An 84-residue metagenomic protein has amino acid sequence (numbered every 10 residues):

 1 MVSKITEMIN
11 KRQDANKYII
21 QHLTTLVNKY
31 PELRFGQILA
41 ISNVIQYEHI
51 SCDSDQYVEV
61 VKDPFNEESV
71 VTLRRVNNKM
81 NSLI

Functional and structural regions predicted by a protein language model:
M1-Q13, Y57, P64-I84: N-terminal/domain-start segments enriched in small and hydrophobic, helix-friendly residues, covering either
V2-Y30: N-terminal acidic leader/helix
I5, I9, I19-I20, I38-I41 (+3 more regions): Weak global preference for isoleucine
L26, I41, K79: Residues that form generic nucleotide/phosphate-binding pockets
Y30, Q46-H49, D53, N77-L83: Short, flexible helical or helix-coil boundary motifs
G36-E67: Acidic, low-complexity, intrinsically disordered interaction modules
